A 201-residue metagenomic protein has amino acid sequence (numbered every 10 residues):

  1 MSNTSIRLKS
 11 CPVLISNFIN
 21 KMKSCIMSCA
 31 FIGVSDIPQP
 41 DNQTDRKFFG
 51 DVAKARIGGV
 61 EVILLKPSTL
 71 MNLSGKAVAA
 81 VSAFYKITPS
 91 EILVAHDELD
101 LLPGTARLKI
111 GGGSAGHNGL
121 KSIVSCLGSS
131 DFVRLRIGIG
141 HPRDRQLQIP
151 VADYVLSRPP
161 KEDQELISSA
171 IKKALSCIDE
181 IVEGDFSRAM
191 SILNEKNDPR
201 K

Functional and structural regions predicted by a protein language model:
M1-G111, K121-R136, P142-D153, S157 (+2 more regions): Nucleotide and nucleotide-moiety/phosphate-recognizing core
S114: Conserved TIR/SEFIR loop-to-helix hotspot centered on a Trp-containing motif with a nearby acidic residue
